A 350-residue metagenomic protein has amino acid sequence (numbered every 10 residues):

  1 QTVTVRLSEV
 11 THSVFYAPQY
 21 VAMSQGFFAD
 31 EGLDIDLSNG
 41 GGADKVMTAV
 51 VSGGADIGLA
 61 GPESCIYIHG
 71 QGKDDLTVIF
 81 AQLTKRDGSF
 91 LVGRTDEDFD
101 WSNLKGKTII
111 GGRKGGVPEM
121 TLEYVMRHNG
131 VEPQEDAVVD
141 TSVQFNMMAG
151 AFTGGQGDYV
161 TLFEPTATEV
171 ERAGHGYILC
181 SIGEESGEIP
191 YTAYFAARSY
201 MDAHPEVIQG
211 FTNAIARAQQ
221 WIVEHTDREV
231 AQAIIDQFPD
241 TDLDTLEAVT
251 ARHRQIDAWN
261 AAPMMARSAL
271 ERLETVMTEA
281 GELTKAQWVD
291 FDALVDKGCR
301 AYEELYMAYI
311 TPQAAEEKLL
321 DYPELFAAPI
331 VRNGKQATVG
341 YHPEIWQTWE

Functional and structural regions predicted by a protein language model:
Q1-Q144, A151, D158-E164, H175 (+2 more regions): Short, glycine-/small- and polar/acidic-enriched structural segments that line small-molecule recognition paths
Y16, C65, G88, E119 (+6 more regions): A general structural signal for well-ordered alpha-helical segments in protein cores
S64, N146-P239: Pocket-lining segment of extracytoplasmic ligand-binding domains
F90-V92, A193-F195, I330: Residues embedded in well-ordered beta-strands
D202-T284: Secondary-structure end/capping motifs
D292-E350: Thiol/selenol-based redox catalytic cores and closely related redox-interacting motifs
